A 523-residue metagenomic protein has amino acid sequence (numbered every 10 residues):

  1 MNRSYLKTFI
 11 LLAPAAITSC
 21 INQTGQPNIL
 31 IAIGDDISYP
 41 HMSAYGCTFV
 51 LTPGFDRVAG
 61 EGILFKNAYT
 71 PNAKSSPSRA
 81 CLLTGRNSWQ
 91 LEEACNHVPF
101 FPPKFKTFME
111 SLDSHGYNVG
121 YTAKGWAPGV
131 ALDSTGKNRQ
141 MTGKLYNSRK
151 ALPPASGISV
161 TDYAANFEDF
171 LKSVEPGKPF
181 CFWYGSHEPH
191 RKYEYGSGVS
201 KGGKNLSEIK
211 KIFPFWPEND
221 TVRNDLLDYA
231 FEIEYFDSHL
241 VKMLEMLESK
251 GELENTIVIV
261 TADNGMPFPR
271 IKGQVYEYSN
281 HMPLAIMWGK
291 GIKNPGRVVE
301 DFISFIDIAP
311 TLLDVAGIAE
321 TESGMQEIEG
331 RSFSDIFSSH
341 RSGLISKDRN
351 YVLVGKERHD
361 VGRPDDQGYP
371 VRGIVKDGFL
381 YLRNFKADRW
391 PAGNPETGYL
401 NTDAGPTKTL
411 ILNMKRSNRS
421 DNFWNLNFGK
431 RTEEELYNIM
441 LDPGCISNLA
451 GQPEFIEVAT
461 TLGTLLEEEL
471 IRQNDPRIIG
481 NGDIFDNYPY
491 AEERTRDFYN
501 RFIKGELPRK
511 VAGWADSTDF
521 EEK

Functional and structural regions predicted by a protein language model:
N2-K7, A16-G429, E434-E435, P443-T464 (+3 more regions): Formylglycine-dependent sulfatase
A13: Acidic, histidine-bearing metal-coordination/catalytic regions of metal-dependent phosphoesterases
M440: C-terminal helical cap and adjacent loop that interface with cofactors, partners, or active-site loops
L470-N474: Short arginine-rich
I478-E492: Short, charged, surface-exposed hinge/linker loops at domain edges that act as mobile lids or interdomain connectors
